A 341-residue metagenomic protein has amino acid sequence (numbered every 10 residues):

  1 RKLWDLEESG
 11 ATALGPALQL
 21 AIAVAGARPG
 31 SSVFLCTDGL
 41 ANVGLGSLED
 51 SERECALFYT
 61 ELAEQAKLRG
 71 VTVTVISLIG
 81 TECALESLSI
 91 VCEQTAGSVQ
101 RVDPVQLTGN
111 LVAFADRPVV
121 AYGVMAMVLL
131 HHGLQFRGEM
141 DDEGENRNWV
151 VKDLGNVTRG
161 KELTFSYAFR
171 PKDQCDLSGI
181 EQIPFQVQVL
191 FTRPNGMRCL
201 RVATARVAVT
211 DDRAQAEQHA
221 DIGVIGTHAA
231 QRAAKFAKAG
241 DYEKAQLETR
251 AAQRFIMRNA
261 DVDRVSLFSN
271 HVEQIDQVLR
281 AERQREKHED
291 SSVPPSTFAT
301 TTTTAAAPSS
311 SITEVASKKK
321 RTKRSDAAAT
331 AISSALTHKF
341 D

Functional and structural regions predicted by a protein language model:
R1-A121, K172-C175: Exposed acidic/Ser/Thr-rich ligand/metal-binding surfaces
E7-A11, P29, E52-A56, L62 (+10 more regions): Amphipathic alpha-helical protein-protein interaction segments
G30, L45-G46, L85-E86, D103 (+7 more regions): Intrinsically disordered, low-complexity regions enriched in proline, serine, glycine and charged residues
S32-L35, M125-M127, F185-Q186: C-terminal helical "lid" of AAA+/P-loop NTPase domains
M125-L134, M140-G144: Short acidic, flexible loop segments centered on an aromatic residue
M140-K161: Extracellular adhesion/glycan-binding regions together with long Ser/Thr- and acidic-residue-rich low-complexity tracts
K161-Y167: Short strand-edge motifs at loop-to-beta-strand transitions and within beta-strands of extracellular beta-rich domains
F169-D341: Long, acidic serine/threonine- and proline-rich intrinsically disordered regions
